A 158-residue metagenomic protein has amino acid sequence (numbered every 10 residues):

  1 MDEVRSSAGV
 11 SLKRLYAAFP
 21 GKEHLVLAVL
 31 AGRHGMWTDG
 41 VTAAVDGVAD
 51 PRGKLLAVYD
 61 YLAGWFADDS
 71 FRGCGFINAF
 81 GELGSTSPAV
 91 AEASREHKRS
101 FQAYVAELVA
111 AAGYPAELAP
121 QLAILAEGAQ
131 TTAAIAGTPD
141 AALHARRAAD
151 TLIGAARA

Functional and structural regions predicted by a protein language model:
M1-H24, A28: Helix-turn-helix
V4, V29-R33, W37, V41 (+1 more regions): Generic hydrophobic, amphipathic alpha-helix propensity
S7, A18, M36, A111-A112: Residue cluster at the C-terminal edge of the helix-turn-helix DNA-binding motif
A28, T42-S70, L122: Hydrophobic alpha-helical connector segments
G35-T38, L56, T86-A111, P120 (+2 more regions): Amphipathic alpha-helical packing segments from all-alpha helical-bundle domains
D68-P88: Amphipathic alpha-helical segments used for helix-helix packing
Y114-I135, H144-T151: Hydrophobic alpha-helical segments that form the core of small-molecule binding pockets and/or dimer interfaces
I153-A158: Generic C-terminal helix-cap and adjacent flexible tail
